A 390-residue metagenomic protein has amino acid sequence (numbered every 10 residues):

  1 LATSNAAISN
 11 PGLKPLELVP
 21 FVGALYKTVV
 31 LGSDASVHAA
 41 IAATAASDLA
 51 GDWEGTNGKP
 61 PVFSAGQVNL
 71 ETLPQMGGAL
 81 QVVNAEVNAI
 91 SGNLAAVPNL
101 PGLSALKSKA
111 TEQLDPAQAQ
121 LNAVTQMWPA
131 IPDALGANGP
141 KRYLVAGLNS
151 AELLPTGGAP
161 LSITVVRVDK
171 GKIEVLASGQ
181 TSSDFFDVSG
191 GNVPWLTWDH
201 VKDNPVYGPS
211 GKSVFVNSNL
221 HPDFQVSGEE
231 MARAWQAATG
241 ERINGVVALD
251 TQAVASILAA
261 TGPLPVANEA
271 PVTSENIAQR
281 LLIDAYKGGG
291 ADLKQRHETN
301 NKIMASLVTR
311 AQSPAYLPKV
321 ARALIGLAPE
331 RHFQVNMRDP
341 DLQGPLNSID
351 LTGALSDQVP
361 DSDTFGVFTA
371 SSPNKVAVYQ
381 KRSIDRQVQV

Functional and structural regions predicted by a protein language model:
L1-V390: Non-catalytic, solvent-exposed segments at the cell envelope interface
